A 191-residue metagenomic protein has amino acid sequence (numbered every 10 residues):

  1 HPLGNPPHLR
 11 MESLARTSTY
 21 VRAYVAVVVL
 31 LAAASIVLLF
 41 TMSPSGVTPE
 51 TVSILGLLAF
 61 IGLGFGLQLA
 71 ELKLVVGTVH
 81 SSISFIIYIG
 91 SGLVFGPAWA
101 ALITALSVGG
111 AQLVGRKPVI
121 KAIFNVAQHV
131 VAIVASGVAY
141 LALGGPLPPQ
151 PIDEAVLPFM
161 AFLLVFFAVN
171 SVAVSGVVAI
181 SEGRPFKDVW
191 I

Functional and structural regions predicted by a protein language model:
P2-H80, I86-I191: Short helix-perturbing small/polar motifs within transmembrane alpha-helices
